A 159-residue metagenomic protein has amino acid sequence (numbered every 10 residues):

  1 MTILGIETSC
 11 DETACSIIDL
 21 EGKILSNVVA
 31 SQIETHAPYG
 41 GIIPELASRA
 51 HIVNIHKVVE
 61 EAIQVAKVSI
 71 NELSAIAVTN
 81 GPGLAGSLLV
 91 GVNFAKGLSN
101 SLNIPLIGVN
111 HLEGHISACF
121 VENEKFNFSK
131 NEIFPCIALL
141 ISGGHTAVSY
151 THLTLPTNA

Functional and structural regions predicted by a protein language model:
T2-E72, V78-P82, H111, H115: N-terminal beta-alpha supersecondary unit
G5-I6, A77-T79, N110, I137-S142 (+1 more regions): Short beta-strand segments
S9-E12, E132-F134, S142-G144: Short, basic and Ser/Thr-rich N-terminal targeting/leader segments
T13-I18, A138, T146-Y150: Short beta-strand scaffold segments in enzyme catalytic cores
V78-L102, V121: Short Gly/Thr/Asp-enriched flexible loops that form oxyanion-binding sites at enzyme active sites
A95-H115: Short, acidic/small-residue loops that bind anionic groups at enzyme active sites
G108-C136: Conserved phosphate-binding catalytic cores of ATP/NTP-utilizing and phosphoryl-transfer enzymes
H152-A159: Single conserved hydrophobic/aromatic residue that forms the stacking wall/gate of nucleotide- or nucleobase-binding
